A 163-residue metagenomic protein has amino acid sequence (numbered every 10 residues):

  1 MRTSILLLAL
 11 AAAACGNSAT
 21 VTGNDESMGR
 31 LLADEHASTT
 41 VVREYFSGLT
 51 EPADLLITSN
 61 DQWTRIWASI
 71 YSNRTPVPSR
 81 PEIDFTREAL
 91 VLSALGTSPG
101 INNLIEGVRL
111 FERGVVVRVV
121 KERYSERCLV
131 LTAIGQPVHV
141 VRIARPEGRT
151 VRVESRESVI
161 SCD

Functional and structural regions predicted by a protein language model:
M1-A13: Sec-dependent bacterial lipoprotein signal peptides
C15-D163: Exposed, flexible binding/inhibitory loops of compact, secreted disulfide-stabilized domains
